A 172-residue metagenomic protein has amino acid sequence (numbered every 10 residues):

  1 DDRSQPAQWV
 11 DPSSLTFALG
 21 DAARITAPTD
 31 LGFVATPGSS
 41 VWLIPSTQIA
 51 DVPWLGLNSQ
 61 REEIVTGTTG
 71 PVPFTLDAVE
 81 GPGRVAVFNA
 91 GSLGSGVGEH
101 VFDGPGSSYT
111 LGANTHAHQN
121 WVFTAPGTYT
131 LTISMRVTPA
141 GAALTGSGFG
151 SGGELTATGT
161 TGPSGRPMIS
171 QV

Functional and structural regions predicted by a protein language model:
D1-T115, R136, A143-V172: Phosphate/adenylate-binding glycine loop and adjacent helical scaffold
A117, A125-Y129: Short tyrosine-centred short linear motifs in exposed loops/low-complexity segments
